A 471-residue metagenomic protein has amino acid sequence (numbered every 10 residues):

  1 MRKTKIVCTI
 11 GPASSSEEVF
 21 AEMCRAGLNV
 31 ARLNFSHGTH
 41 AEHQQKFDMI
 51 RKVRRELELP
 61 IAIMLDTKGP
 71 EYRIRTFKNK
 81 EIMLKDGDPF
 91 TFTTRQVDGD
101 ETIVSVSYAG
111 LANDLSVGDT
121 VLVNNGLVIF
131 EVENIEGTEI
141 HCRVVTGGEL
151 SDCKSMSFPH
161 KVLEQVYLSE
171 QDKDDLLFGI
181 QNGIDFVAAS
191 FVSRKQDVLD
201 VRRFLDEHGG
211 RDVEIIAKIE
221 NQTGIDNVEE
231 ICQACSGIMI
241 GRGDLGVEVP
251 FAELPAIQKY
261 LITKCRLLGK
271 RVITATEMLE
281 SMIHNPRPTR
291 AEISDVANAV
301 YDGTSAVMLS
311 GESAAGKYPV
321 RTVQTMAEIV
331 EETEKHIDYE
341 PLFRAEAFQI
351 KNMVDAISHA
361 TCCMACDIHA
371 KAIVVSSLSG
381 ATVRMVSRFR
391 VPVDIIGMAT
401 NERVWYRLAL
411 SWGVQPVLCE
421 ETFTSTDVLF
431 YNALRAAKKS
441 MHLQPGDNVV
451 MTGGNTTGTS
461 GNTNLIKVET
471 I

Functional and structural regions predicted by a protein language model:
M1-I471: Non-catalytic helical/linker scaffolds that mediate oligomerization, partner binding, and domain coupling around large
